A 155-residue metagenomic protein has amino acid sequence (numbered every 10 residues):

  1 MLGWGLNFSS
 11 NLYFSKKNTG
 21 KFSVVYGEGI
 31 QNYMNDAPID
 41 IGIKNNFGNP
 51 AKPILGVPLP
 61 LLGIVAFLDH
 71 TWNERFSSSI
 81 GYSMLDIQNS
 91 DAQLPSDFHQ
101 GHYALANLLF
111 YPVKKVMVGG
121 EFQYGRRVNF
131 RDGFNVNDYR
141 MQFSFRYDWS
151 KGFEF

Functional and structural regions predicted by a protein language model:
M1-A92: Detector for outer-membrane/organellar transmembrane beta-barrel domains, recognizing the amphipathic beta-strand
L2-L6, P58-L62, F98-A104, N135-M141: Residues that define the transmembrane beta-barrel architecture of outer-membrane proteins
S9-N11, F67, L105-N107, S144-R146: Outer-membrane beta-barrel architecture
L12-F14, H70, F110, Y124 (+1 more regions): Residue-level signature of outer-membrane beta-barrel architecture
K17-G20, R75-S78, F110-G120, K151-F155: Repeated loop/turn-to-beta-strand initiation elements of outer-membrane beta-barrel proteins
S90-L94, F130-D132: Short acidic, glycine/proline-rich loop/turn micro-motifs
G101, Y111-V113, V118, Q123-G125 (+1 more regions): CBM-like carbohydrate-recognition segments
V136-F155: Outer-membrane beta-barrel "beta-signal"
